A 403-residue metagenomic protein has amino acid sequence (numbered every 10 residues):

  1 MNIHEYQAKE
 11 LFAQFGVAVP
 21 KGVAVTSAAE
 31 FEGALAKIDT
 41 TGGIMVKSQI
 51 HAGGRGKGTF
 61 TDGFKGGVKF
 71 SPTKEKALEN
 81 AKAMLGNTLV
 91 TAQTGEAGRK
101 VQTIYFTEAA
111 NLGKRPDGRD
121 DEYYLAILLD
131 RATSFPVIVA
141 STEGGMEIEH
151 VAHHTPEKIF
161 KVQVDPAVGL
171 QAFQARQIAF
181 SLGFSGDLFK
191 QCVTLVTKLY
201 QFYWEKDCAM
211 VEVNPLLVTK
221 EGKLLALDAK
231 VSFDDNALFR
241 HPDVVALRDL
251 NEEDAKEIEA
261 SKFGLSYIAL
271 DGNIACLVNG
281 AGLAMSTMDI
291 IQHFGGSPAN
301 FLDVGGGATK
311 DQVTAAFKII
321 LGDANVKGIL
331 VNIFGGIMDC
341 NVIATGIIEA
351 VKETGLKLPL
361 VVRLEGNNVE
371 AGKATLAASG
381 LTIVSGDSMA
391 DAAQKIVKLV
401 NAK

Functional and structural regions predicted by a protein language model:
M1-E212, L217-V331, N341-I343, E365-K403: ATP-dependent carboxylate/acyl-activation modules
K327-E365: C-terminal hydrophobic structural anchor segments that stabilize assembly/packing rather than catalytic chemistry
